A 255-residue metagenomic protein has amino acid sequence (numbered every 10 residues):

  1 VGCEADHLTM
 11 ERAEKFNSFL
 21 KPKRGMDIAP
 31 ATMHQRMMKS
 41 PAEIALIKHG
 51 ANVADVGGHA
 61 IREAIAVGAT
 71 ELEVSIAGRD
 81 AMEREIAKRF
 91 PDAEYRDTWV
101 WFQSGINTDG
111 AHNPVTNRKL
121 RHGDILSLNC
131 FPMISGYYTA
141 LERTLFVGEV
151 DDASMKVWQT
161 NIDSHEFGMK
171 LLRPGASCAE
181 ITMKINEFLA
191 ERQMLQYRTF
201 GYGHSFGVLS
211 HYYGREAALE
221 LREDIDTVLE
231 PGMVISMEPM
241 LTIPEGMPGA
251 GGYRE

Functional and structural regions predicted by a protein language model:
V1-E255: Active-site neighborhoods and metal-handling regions in enzymes and metal-associated proteins
